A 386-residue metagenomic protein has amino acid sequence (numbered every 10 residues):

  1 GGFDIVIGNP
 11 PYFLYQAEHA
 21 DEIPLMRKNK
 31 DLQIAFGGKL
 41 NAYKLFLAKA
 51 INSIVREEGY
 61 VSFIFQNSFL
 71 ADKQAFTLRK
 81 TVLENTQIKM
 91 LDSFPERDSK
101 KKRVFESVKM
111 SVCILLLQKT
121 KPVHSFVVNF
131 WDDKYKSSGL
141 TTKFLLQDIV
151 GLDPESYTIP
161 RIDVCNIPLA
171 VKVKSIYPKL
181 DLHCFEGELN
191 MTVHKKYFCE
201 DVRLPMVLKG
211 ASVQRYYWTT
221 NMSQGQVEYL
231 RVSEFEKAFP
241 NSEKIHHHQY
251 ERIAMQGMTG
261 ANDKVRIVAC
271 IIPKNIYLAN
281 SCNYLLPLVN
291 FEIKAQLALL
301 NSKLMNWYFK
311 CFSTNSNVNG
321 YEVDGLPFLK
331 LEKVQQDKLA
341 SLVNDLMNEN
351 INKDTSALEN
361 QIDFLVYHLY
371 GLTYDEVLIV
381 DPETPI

Functional and structural regions predicted by a protein language model:
G1-F198, Y277-C282, I293, N315-V323: Signature of N6-adenine DNA methyltransferases within the class I
F3, Y43, E251, E292 (+4 more regions): Hydrophobic (often cysteine-bearing) scaffold residues that line and stabilize catalytic clefts of nucleotide/cofactor
V6-N9, A50, V61, L115 (+6 more regions): Conserved structural-core and active-site-/substrate-pathway-adjacent residues in large, well-folded domains of enzymes
G8, I64, S93-F94, L117-Q118 (+4 more regions): Generic beta-strand/beta-sheet core signal
P10, L14, I54, E58 (+10 more regions): A generic secondary-structure signal for well-formed alpha-helical elements
L14, K44, N52, K102 (+2 more regions): Polybasic, glycine- and aromatic-enriched phosphate-binding surface used to engage nucleic acids
V127-K136, M222-Q226, C270-P273, S341-N344: Short intrinsically disordered coil segments
S156-M191, R203-L204, L208-A211, K330-I386: Non-catalytic DNA-recognition/assembly elements of restriction-modification systems
